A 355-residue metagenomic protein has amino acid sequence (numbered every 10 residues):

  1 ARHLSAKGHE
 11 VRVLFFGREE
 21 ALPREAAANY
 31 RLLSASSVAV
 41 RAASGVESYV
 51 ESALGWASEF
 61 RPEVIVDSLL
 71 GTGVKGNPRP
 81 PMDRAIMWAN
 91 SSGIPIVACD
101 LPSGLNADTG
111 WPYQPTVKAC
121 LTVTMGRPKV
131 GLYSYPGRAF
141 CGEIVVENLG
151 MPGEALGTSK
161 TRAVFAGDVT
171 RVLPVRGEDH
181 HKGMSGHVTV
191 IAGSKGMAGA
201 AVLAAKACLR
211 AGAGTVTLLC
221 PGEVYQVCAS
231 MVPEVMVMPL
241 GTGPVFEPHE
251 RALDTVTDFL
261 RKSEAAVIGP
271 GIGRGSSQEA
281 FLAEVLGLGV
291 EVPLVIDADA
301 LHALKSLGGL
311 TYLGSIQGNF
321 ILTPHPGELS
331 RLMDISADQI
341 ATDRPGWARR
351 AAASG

Functional and structural regions predicted by a protein language model:
A1-P23, A27, V50, F60 (+3 more regions): Small-residue (G/A/S/T)-rich helix-start motifs and N-terminal tracts that mark the onset
F15, S37, S44, L69-G73: Generic hydrophobic/packing signal
Y30, V40-A43, E47, E63-S68 (+1 more regions): Small/polar-residue-rich loop-to-helix segments that shape phosphate-bearing ligand pockets
S36-W56, R171-V172: Glycine-rich oxoanion-binding loops at beta->alpha junctions
S37-V38, S91-I94, S354-G355: A structural motif corresponding to the C-terminal end of an alpha-helix and its immediate exit/capping segment
P62-V64, L69-K160: Internal gly/pro-rich beta-alpha loop/helix module that stabilizes soluble enzyme cofactors or their anionic handles
